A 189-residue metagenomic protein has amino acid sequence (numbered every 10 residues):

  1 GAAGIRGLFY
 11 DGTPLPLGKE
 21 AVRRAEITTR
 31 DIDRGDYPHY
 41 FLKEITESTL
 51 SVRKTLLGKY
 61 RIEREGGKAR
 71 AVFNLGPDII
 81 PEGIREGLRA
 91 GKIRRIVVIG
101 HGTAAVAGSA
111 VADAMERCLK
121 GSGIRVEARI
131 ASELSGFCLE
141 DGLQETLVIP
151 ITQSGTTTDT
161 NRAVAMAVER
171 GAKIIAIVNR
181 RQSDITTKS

Functional and structural regions predicted by a protein language model:
G1-R94, T103-A104, D113-G121, L134-D141: N-terminal segments that mediate ammonia production and transfer in glutamine-dependent amidotransferase systems
G91-S189: Glycine-rich phosphate-binding loops that contact phosphosugars or nucleotide phosphates
